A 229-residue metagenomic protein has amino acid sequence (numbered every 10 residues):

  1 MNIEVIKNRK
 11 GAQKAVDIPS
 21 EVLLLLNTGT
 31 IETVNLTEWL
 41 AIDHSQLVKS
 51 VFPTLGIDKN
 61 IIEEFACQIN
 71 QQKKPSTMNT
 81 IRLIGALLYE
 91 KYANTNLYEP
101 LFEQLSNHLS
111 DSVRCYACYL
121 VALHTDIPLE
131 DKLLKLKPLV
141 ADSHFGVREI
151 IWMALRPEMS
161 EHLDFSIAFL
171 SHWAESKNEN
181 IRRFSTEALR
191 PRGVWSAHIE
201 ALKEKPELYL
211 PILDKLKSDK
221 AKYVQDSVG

Functional and structural regions predicted by a protein language model:
M1-G229: Surface-facing alpha-helical segments and adjacent helix-coil boundary elements at the starts of domains
